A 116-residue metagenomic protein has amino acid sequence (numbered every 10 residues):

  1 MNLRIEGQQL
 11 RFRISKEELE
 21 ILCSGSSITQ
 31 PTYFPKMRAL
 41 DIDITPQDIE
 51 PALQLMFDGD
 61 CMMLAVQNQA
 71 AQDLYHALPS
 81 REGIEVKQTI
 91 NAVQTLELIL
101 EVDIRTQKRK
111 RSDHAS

Functional and structural regions predicted by a protein language model:
L3-I5, L10-I14, M62-V66: Short, structured motif recognition centered on aromatic/hydrophobic residues
R13, L55, Q107-K110: A hydrophobic alpha-helical transmembrane-helix feature that marks the membrane cores and membrane-interface segments
S15-P35, Q72-V86: Extended intrinsically disordered, low-complexity coil regions enriched in Ser, Thr, Gly, Ala and often Pro
E18, P46, N68-A70, L100-T106: Beta-strand elements of well-folded, non-transmembrane domains
S24, L40-I49, D58: N-terminal intrinsically disordered, cationic/polar leader segments that include organellar targeting peptides
I49-E85: Mid-chain, well-packed structural core segment of small domains
L78-D103: Phosphate/adenylate-binding glycine loop and adjacent helical scaffold
E97-S116: A generic hydrophobic-segment detector
